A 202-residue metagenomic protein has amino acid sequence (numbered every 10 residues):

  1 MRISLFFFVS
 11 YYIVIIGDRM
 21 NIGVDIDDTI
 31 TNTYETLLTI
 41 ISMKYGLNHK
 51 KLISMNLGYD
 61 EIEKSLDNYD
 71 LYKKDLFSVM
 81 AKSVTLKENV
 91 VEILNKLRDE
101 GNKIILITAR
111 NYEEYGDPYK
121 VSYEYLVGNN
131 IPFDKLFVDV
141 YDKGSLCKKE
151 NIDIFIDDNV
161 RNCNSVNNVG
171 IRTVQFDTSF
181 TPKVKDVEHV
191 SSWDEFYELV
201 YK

Functional and structural regions predicted by a protein language model:
M1-R19: Short, Lys/Arg-enriched N-terminal segments with co-localized hydrophobic residues within the first ~10-30 amino acids
G17-Y69: Active-site neighborhood of HAD-like aspartate-dependent phosphohydrolases
D27, D157-D158: Acidic di-acidic motifs
I62-F77, N102-I104: Short, basic/glycine-rich phosphate-binding loops at helix/coil junctions that contact nucleotide phosphates
A81, V90-S122: Substrate-recognition element of Asp-dependent hydrolases with the DxDx(T/V) motif
K103-I105, I154, R172-V174: A structural signal for isolated positions on well-ordered beta-strands in alpha/beta enzyme cores
R110-I154, V160-N164: Substrate-recognition "cap/lid" segment bordering the active-site pocket of phosphatases
K148-K149, V160-K202: Asp-based, Mg2+/Mn2+-dependent phosphohydrolase catalytic module
